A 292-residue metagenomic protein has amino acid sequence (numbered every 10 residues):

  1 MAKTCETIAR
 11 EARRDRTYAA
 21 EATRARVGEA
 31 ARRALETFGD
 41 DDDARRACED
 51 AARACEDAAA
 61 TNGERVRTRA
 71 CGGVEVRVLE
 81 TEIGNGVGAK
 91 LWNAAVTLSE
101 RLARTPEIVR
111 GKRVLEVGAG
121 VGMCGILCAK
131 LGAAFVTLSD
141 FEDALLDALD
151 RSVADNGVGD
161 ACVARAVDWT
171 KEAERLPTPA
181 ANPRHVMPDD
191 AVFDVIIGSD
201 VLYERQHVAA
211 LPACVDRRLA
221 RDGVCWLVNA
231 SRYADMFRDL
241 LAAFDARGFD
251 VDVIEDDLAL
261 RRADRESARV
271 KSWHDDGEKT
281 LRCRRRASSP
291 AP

Functional and structural regions predicted by a protein language model:
M1-P292: S-adenosylmethionine-dependent methyltransferases
